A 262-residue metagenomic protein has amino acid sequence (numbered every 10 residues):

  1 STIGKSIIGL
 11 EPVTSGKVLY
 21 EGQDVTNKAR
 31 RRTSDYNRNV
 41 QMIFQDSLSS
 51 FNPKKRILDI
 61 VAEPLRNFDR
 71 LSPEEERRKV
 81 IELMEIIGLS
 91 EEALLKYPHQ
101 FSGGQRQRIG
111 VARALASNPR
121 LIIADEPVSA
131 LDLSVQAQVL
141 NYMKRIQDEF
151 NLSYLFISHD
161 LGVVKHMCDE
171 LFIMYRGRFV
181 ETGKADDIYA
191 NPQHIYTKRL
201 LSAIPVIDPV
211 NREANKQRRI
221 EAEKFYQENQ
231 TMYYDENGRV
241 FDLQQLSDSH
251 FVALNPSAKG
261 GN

Functional and structural regions predicted by a protein language model:
I8: Helix-to-loop junction immediately C-terminal to a conserved catalytic motif
G16-D24, Y36: Conserved ABC transporter NBD signature motif
D24, E74-E92, L201: Conserved ABC ATPase "signature" region
A116-R120: A short, proline-enriched helix->beta-strand linker immediately N-terminal to the Walker B motif in ABC-type P-loop
V164-H166: A short, surface-exposed alpha-helical micro-motif characterized by mixed small hydrophobic and charged/polar residues
F179-G183: ABC ATPase "signature
A185-G261: Short catalytic/signature loops enriched in Gly
